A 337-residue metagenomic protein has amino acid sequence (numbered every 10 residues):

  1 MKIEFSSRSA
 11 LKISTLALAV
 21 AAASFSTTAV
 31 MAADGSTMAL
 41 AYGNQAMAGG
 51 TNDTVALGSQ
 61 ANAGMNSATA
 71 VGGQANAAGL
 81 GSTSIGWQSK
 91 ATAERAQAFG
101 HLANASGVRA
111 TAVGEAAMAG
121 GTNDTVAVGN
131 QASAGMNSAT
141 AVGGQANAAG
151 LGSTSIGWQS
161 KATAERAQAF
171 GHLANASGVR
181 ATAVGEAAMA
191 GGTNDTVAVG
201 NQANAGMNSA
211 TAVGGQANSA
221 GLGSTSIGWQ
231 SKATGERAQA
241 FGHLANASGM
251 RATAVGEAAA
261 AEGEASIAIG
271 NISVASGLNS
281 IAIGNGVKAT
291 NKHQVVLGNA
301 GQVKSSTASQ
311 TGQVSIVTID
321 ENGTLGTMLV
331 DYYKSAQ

Functional and structural regions predicted by a protein language model:
M1-A19, S26-T28: Bacterial Sec-dependent N-terminal signal peptides
I3, A23, M38-L40, Q97 (+2 more regions): Short non-domain terminal segments
S24-T27, V317-T318: A conserved donor-nucleotide-binding helix/loop in the catalytic core of Leloir-type glycosyltransferases
A32-Q45, G49, D53-S59, V71-G73 (+14 more regions): Small/polar residue-rich beta-strand/coil "junction" motifs that cap repeat-based extracellular fibers
Q74, A78-G81, Q88, A93-R95 (+20 more regions): Tandem repeat domain/solenoid detector
